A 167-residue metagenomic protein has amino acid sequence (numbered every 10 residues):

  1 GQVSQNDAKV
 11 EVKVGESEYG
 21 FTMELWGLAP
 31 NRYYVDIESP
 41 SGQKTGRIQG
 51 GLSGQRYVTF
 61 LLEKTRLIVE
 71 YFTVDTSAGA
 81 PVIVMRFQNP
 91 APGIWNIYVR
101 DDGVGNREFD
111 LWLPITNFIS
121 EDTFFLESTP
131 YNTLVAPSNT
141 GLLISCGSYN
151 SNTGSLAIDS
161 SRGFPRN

Functional and structural regions predicted by a protein language model:
G1-N167: Loop-rich non-cytosolic ectodomains and luminal regions
